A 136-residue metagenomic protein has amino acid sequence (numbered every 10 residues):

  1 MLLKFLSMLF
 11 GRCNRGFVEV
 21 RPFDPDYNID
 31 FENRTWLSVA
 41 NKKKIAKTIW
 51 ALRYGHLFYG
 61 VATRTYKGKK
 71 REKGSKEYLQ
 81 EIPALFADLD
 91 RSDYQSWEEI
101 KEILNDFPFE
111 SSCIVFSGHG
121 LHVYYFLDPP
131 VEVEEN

Functional and structural regions predicted by a protein language model:
M1-A84, Y94: DNA replication initiation on ssDNA origins
K70-E77, K101-L104, P108-G118: Catalytic micro-motifs at enzyme active sites that drive phosphoryl/nucleotidyl and oxygen chemistry
A87, S111-E135: Histidine-centered divalent-metal-coordination microenvironment in nucleic-acid enzymes
D88-W97: Short, surface-exposed ligand-recognition loops at beta-strand->loop->(often short) alpha-helix junctions that present
S96-F107, L127-N136: Helical (often loop-to-helix) elements that flank the catalytic cores of nucleotide-handling enzymes
